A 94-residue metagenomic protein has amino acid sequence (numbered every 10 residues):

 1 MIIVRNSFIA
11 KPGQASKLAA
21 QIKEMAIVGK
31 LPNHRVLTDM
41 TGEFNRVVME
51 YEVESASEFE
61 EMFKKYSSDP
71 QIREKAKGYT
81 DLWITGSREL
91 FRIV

Functional and structural regions predicted by a protein language model:
M1-I72, G78-V94: Short S/T/G/P-rich N-terminal loop/turn motif that feeds into the first structured element of a domain
